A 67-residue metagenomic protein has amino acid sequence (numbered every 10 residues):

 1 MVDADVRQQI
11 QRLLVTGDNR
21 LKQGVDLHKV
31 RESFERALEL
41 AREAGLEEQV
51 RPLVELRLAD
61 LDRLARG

Functional and structural regions predicted by a protein language model:
M1-R31: N-terminal acidic leader/helix
M1-V2, E39, A65-G67: Defense-system signaling and execution modules centered on TIR/cGAS-STING-like, death/scaffold domains and their
Q11, V50-L53: Start-of-helix register in tetratricopeptide repeats
D18-N19, E39, D60: Residue-level recognition of tetratricopeptide repeat
Q23-G24, A44, A65: Structural motif corresponding to the intra-repeat A-B loop/turn of tetratricopeptide repeats
L56-G67: Alpha-helical linker/edge segments of TPR/alpha-solenoid repeat scaffolds and analogous pre-/post-domain helices
